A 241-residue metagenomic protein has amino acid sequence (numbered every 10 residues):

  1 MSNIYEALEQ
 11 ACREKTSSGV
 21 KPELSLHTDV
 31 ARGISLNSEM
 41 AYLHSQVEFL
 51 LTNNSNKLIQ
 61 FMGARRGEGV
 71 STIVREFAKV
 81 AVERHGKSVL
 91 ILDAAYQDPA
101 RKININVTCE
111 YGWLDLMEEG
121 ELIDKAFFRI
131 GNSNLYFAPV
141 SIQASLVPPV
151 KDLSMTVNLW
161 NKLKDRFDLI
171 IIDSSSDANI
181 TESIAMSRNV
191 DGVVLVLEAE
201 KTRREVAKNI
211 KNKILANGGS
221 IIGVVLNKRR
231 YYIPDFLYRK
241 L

Functional and structural regions predicted by a protein language model:
M1-L43, V47, E205-L241: C-terminal lobe/tail of nucleotide-utilizing enzymes
I4, L43, F61, L116 (+2 more regions): Residue-level signature of catalytic and energy-coupling elements of molecular machines, predominantly ATP/GTP-dependent
P22-G33, S45, T52, G63-R66 (+1 more regions): P-loop/Walker-type NTP enzyme "switch/lid" segment
L36-E39, L43, V70-I73, F77 (+9 more regions): Helical mechanochemical/support elements of P-loop NTPase systems and associated helical scaffolds
S38-A94: Walker A (P-loop) phosphate-binding motif
I59, L90-L92, Y136-A138, V194 (+1 more regions): Hydrophobic/aromatic beta-strand patches that form the interior of the parallel beta-sheet core in alpha/beta enzyme
P149-L241: Conserved catalytic-core segment of NTP-binding enzymes
